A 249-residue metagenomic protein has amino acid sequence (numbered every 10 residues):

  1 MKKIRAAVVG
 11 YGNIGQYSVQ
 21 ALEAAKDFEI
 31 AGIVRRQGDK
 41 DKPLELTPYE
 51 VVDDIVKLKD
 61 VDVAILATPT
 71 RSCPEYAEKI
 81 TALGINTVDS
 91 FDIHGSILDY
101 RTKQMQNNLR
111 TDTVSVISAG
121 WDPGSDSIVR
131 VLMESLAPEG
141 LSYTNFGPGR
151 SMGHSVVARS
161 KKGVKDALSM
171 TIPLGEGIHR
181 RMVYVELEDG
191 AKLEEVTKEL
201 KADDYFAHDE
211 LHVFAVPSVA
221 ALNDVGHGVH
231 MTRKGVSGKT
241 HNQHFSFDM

Functional and structural regions predicted by a protein language model:
M1-A82: N-terminal glycine-/serine-/threonine-rich beta1-alpha1-beta2 phosphate-ribose binding loop of Rossmann-like
K2-I4, T113, L141: Nucleotide donor/acceptor-binding cores
G12-I14, H94-I97, A119-D126, P148-S151: Gly/Ser/Thr-rich loops at beta-strand to alpha-helix junctions that form or flank small-molecule/cofactor-binding
Q16, A25-D53, G149-M249: C-terminal substrate-binding/catalytic lobe of Rossmann-fold NAD(P)-dependent oxidoreductases
T47-V51, Q104-N108, L132-L136: Short, hinge-like loop/turn segments at secondary-structure boundaries
D89, S115-A119, N145, S169: General beta-strand structural signal in soluble alpha/beta enzymes
F91-S115: Rossmann-fold NAD(P)-binding glycine/threonine-rich loop
S125-S142, S155: Rossmann-like NAD(P)H-binding beta-loop-alpha module
